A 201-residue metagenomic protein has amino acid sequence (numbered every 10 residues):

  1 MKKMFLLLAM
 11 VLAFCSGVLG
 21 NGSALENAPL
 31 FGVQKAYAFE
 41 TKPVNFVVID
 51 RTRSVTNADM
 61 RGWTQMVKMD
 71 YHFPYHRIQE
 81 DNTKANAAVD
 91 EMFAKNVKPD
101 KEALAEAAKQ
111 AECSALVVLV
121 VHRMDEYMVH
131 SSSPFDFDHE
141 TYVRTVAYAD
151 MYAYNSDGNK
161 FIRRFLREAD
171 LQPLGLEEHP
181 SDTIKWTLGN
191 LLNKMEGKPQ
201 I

Functional and structural regions predicted by a protein language model:
M1-M4: Positively charged n-region of N-terminal signal peptides that target proteins for export
L7-G17: Bacterial N-terminal signal peptides
V11-L12, V129, R164: Hydrophobic alpha-helical membrane-insertion segments
N21-N45, Q110, R123-E126, H139-I201: C-terminal/domain-edge helix-coil "capping" segments
G32, K98-L104, S132-D138: N-terminal post-signal-peptidase region of extra-cytosolic proteins
E40-V120, D157-F165, L191-M195: N-terminal segment of the mature soluble domain
E126-S132: Extracytoplasmic/secreted cell-surface and envelope-processing proteins
